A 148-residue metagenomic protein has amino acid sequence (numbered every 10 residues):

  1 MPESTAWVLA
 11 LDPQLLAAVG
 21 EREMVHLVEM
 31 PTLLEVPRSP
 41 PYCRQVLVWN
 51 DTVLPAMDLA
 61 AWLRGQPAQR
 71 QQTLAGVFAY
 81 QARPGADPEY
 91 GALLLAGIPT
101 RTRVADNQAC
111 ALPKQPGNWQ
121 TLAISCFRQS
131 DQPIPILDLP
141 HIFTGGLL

Functional and structural regions predicted by a protein language model:
M1-L148: An acidic, low-aromatic, low-complexity terminal/linker signal
